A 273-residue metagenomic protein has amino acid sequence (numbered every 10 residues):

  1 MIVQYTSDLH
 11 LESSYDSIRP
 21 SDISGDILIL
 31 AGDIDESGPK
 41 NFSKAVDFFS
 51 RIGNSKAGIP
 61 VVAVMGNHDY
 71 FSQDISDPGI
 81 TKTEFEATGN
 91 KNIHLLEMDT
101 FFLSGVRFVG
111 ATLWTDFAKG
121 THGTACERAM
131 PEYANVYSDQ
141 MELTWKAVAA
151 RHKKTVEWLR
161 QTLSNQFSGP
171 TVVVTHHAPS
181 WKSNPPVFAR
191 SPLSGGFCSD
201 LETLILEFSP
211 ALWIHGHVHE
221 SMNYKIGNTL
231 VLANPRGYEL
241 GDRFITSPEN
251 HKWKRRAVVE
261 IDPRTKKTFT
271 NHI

Functional and structural regions predicted by a protein language model:
M1-A63, D69-G79, S138-D139, W145: N-terminal active-site segment of His-dependent metallophosphoesterases
M1-Q4, T100-G110, P170, K225-L230: Beta-strand-turn-beta hairpins that frame and shape the catalytic cleft of phosphate-ester-processing enzymes
Q4-S7, L28-D33, V61-N67, H94-M98 (+4 more regions): Active-site neighborhood of phospho(di)ester-bond hydrolases with catalytic His/Asp-centered motifs
H10-S17, D35-K40, N67-P78, T100-F102 (+4 more regions): Active-site environment of divalent metal-dependent phosphoester hydrolases
S17-D22, V46-G53, F85, N92-G105 (+2 more regions): Short amphipathic alpha-helices and their capping/turn segments at secondary-structure boundaries
P60-A125: A basic- and aromatic-enriched beta-loop-alpha substructure that forms the phosphate/nucleotide- and DNA/RNA-contacting
V109-V172, H177-F188: Active-site-proximal loop/helix segment associated with metal-binding centers of metalloenzymes
P185, S191-A211, V218-I273: Binuclear metal-dependent phosphoesterase catalytic core
